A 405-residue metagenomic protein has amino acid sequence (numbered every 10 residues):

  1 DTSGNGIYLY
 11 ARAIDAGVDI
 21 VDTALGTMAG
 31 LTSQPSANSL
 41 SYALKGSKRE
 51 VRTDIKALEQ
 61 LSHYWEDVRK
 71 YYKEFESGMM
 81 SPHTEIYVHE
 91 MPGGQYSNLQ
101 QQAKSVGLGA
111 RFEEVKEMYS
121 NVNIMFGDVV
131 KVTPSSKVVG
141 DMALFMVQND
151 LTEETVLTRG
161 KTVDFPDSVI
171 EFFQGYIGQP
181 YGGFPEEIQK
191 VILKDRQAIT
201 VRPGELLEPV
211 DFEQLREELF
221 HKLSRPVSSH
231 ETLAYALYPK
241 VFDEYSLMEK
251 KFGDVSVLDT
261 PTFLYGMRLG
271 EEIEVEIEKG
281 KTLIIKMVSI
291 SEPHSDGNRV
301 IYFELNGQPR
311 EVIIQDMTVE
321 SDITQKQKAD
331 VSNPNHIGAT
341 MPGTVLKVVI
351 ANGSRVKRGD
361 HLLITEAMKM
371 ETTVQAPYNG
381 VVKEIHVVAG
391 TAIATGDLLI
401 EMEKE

Functional and structural regions predicted by a protein language model:
D1-N5, G26, T84, L398: Active-site beta-loop-alpha junctions enriched in small/polar residues
G4-V18: Catalytic cores of alpha/beta
I7-Y8, S33, S41-Y42, V51-L108 (+1 more regions): Core active-site phosphate/anionic-ligand binding loop and the adjoining beta-turn-alpha structural block in enzyme
A16-S33: Glycine-rich phosphate-binding active-site loops on the catalytic face of alpha/beta enzymes
G17, L40, Y119: Conserved, mostly hydrophobic/aromatic
M80-H83, Q95-E320: Terminal or standalone catalytic/regulatory effector modules within metabolic enzymes and repeat proteins
P309-A339: Catalytic P-loop NTP-binding/switch module of NTPases
A329-E405: Structured functional modules or segments
